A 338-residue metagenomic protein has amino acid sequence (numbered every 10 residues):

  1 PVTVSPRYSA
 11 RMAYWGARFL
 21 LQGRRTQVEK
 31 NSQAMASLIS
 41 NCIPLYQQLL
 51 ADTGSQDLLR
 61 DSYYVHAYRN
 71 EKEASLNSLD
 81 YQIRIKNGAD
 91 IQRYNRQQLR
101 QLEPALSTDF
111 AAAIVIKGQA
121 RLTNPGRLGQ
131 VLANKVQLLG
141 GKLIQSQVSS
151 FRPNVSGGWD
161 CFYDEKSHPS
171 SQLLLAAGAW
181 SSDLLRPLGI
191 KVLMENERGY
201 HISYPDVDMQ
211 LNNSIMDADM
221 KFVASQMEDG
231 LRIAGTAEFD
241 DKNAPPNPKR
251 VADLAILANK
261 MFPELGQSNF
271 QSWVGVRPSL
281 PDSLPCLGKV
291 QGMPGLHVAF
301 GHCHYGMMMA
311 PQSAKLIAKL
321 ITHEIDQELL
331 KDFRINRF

Functional and structural regions predicted by a protein language model:
P1-L21, S150-P153, G157-W159, K166-P294: Active-site substrate-recognition segment that forms the wall of the catalytic cavity or substrate channel
M12-V131: Rossmann-like flavin
Q48-R60, L138-K142, I190, F262-S268 (+1 more regions): Surface-exposed helix-capping loop/turn segments at secondary-structure junctions
I91, A218-D219, N259-F338: C-terminal catalytic lobe of FAD-dependent flavoproteins
Y94-E103, R121, K142-D160: A conserved short coil-to-beta-strand element within the FAD-binding core of flavoproteins
Q119-A133, A179-W180, R250-L254, S313: Mid-domain beta-loop-alpha active-site segment that forms a flexible, acidic cofactor/metal-binding surface
G140-K142, L231, L296: Short, conserved active-site loop motifs that form the nucleotide-linked donor/cofactor pocket
